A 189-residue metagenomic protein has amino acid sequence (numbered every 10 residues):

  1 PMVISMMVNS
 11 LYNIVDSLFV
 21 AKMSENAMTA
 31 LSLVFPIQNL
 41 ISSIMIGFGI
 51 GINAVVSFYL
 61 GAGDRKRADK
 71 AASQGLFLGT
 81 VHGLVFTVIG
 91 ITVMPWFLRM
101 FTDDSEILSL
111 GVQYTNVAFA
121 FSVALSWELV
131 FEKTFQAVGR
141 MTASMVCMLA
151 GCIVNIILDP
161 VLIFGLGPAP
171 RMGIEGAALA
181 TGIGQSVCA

Functional and structural regions predicted by a protein language model:
P1-A21, M28: Extracytoplasmic
M2, M6, S10, P36-N39 (+5 more regions): Residue-level recognition of pore/gate-forming positions within transmembrane alpha-helices of multi-pass
M2-M7, T115, F119, T142-L149: Hydrophobic faces of transmembrane alpha-helices in multi-pass small-molecule transporters and flippases across diverse
L11-I14, K22-E25, Y59-A62, A137-V138 (+2 more regions): Helix-loop interface residues and adjacent transmembrane-helix termini in multi-pass membrane transporters, primarily
F19-N39, S105-L110, I174-L179: Interfacial/gating helices of multi-pass transporter permease domains
M28-V88, L125-S144: Small-residue-rich hydrophobic transmembrane alpha-helices
V56-V123, A169-A189: Short alpha-helical transmembrane segments in multi-pass integral membrane proteins
G79, T134-V161, E175-G182: Alpha-helical transmembrane segments of multi-pass membrane transporters/permeases
